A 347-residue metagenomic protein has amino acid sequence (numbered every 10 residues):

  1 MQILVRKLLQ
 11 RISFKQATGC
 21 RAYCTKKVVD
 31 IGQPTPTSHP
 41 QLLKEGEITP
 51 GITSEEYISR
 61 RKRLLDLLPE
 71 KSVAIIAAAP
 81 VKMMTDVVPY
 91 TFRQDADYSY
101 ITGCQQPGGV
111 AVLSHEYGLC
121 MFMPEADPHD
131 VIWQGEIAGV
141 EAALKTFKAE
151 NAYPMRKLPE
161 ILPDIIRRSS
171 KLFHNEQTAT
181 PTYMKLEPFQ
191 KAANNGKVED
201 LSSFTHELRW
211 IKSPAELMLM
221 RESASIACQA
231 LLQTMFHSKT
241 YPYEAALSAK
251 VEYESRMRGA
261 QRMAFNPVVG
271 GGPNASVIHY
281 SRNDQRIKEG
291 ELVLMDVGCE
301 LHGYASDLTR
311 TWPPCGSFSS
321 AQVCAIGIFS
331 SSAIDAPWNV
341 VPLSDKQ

Functional and structural regions predicted by a protein language model:
Q2-Q347: Active-site neighborhoods and metal-handling regions in enzymes and metal-associated proteins
